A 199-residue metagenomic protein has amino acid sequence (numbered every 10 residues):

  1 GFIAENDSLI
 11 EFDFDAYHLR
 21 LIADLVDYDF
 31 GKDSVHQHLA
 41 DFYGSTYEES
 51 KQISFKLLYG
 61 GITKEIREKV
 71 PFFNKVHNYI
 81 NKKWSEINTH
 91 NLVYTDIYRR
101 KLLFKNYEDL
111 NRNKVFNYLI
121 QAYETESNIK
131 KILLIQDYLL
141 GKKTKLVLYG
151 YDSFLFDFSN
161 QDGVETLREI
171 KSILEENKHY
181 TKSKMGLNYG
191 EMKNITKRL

Functional and structural regions predicted by a protein language model:
G1-R112: Helical catalytic core of nucleic-acid polymerases
E11-F14, S54, K145-S159: Catalytic palm active-site di-aspartate
D15, N113-Q136: Conserved pre-motif C helix in the palm subdomain of viral-like polymerases
G31-K32, T46, F116, I120-E124 (+1 more regions): Catalytic cores of large soluble enzymes that bind and process phosphate-bearing ligands
Y59, L133-L140, S159, E175: Hydrophobic alpha-helix feature that most strongly marks membrane-spanning transmembrane helices and their immediate
K64-R67, D96, K145-L146, E165-L167 (+1 more regions): Extended hydrophobic-aromatic, low-complexity segments
S127-F154: Active-site palm subdomain of RNA-directed nucleic acid polymerases
Q161-L199: Polymerase palm active-site segment centered on the conserved acidic dipeptide of motif C
